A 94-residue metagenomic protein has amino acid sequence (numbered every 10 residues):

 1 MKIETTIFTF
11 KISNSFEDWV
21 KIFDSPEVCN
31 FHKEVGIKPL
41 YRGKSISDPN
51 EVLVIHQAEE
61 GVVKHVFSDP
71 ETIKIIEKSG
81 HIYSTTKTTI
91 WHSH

Functional and structural regions predicted by a protein language model:
M1-I73, I82-H94: Short S/T/G/P-rich N-terminal loop/turn motif that feeds into the first structured element of a domain
E77-S79: Short, exposed beta-strand-loop hairpins at the edges of beta-sheets in extracellular/periplasmic proteins
